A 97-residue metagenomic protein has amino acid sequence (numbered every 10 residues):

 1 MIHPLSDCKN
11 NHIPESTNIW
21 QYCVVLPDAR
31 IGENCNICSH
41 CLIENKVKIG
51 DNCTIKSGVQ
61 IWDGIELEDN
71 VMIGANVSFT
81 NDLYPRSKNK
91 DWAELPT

Functional and structural regions predicted by a protein language model:
M1-P4, H12-I13, I19-T97: Flexible, glycine/small-residue-enriched loop-and-beta-strand segment within the central core of proteins
